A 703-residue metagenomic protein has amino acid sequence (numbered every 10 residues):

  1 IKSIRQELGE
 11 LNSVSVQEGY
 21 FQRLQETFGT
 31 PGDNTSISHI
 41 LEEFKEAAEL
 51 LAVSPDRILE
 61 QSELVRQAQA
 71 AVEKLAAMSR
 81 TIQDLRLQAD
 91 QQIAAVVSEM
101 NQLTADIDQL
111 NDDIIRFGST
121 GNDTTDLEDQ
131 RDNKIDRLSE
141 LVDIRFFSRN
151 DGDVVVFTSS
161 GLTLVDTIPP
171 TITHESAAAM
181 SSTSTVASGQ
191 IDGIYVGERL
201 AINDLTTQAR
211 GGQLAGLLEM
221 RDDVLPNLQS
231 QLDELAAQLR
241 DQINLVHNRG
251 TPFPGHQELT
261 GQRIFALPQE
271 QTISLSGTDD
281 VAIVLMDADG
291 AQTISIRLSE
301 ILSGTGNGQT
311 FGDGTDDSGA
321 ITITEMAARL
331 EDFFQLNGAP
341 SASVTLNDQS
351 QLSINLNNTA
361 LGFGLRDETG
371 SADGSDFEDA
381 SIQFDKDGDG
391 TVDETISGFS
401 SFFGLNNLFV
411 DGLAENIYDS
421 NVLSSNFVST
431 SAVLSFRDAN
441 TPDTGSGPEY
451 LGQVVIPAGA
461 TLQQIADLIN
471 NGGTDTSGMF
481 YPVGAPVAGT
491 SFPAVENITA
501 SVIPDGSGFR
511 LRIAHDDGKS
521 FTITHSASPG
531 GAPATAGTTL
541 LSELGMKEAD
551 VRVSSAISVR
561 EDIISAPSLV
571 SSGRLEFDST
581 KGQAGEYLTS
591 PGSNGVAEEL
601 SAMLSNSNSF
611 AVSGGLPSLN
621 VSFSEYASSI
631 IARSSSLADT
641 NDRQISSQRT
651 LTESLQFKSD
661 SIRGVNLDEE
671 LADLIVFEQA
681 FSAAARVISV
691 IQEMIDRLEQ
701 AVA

Functional and structural regions predicted by a protein language model:
I1-A703: Structural signature of extracellular appendage/secretion-system components
